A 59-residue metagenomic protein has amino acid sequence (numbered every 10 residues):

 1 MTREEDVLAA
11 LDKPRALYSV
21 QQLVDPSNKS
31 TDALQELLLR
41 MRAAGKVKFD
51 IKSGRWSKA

Functional and structural regions predicted by a protein language model:
M1, F49-A59: Short, cationic-aromatic polyanion-contact patches
M1-L8, T31: Short, leucine-enriched amphipathic alpha-helices that occur as contiguous helical runs
A10-S19: Short capping segments at the starts of secondary-structure elements
Q21-T31: Short helix-coil junctions and helix-kink-helix linkers
Q35-L39: Short, hydrophobic-biased segments on the C-terminal half of alpha helices that form "recognition helices"
G45: Glycine-centered, phosphate/nucleic-acid-interacting loop/turn motifs that mediate DNA/RNA or nucleotide
